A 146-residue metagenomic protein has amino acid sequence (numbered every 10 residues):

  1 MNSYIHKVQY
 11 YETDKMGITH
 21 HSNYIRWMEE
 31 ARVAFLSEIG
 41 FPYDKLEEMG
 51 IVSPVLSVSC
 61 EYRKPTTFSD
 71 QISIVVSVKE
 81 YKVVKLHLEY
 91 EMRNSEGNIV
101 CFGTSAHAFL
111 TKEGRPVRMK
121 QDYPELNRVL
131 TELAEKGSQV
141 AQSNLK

Functional and structural regions predicted by a protein language model:
M1-E30, A34-F35, K146: Catalytic strand-loop segment that frames the active site of acyl-thioester-processing enzymes
N2-Y4, S37, T67-F68, K79-K146: HotDog/MaoC-like acyl-thioester-processing domains
I5-Q9, E61, A108: Generic structural detector for well-ordered beta-strands
E12-T13, I18-H20, E38, E48 (+2 more regions): Generic structural "secondary-structure junction" signal
M16, N23, F41, I51 (+3 more regions): Short capping/connector residues at structural and topological boundaries
Y24-W27, P54, E89: Residue-level recognition of specific faces of alpha-helices
F35-L86, V100: Hydrophobic beta-strand-centered segment that forms part of the acyl-chain substrate-binding groove
